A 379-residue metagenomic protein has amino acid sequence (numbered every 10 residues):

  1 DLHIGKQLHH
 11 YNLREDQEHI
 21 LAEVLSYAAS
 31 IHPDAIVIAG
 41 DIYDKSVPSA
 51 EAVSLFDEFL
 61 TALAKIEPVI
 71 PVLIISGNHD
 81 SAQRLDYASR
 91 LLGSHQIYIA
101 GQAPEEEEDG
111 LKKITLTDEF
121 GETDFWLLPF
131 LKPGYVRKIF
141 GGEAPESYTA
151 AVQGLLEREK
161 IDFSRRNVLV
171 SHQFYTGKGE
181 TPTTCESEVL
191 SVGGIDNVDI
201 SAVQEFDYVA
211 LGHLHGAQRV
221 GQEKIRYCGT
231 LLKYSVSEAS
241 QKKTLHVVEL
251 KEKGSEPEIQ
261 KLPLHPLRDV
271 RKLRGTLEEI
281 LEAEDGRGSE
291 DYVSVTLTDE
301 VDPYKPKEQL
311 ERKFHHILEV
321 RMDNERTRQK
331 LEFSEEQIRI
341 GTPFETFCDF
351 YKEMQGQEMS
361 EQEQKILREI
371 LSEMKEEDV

Functional and structural regions predicted by a protein language model:
D1, L21, D41, F56 (+7 more regions): Divalent metal-coordination and catalytic microenvironments
D1-T61, P68-V69, L169, Q364 (+2 more regions): N-terminal active-site segment of His-dependent metallophosphoesterases
H9, I42-F59, S76-H95, I99-G101 (+2 more regions): Metal-dependent catalytic neighborhoods of phosphoester/phosphodiester hydrolases
P33-E51, P68-Q83, F174-G194: Active-site neighborhood of divalent metal-dependent phosphoester/pyrophosphate hydrolases
I36-G40, P71-N78, Y98-A103, L169-S171 (+2 more regions): Active-site neighborhood of phospho(di)ester-bond hydrolases with catalytic His/Asp-centered motifs
H95-V192: Conserved catalytic scaffold of divalent metal-dependent phosphoesterases
T176-G177, T181-G254: Conserved beta-sheet core of the metallophosphoesterase superfamily
L250-V379: Accessory, non-catalytic peripheral segments of nucleic-acid enzymes
